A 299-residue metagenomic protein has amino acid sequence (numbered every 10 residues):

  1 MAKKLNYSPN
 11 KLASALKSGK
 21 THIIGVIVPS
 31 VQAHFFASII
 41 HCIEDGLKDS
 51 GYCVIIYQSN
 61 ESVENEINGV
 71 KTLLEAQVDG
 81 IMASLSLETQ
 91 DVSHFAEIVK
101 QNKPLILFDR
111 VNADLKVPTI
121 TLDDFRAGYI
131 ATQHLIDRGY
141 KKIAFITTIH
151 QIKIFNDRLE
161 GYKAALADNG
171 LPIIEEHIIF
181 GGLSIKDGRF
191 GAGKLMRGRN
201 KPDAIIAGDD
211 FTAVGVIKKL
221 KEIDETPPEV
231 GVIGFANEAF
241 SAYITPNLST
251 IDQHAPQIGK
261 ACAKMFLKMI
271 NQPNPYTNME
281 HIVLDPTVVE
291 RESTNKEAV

Functional and structural regions predicted by a protein language model:
M1-H22, N295-A298: N-terminal helix-turn-helix DNA-binding module of bacterial transcription factors
A2, L47, A165-L166, M196 (+2 more regions): Conserved hydrophobic residues forming the short capping helix/wall of the S-adenosyl-L-methionine
S18-Q133, D137, L195-R197, K201 (+1 more regions): Alpha-helical recognition/docking segments in bacterial nutrient-uptake and carbohydrate-utilization systems
P29-S38, I56-N65, L85-L87, R110 (+6 more regions): Hinge/beta->alpha junction and helix N-cap segments in small-molecule ligand-binding domains
D49-S50, Q101, L166-I173, G198-K201 (+1 more regions): Short helix-capping segments at alpha-helix termini
K142, I173-H177, T226-V232: Short acidic capping loops at alpha-helix termini that bridge into adjacent secondary structure
G193-V299: Flexible loop/turn connectors
